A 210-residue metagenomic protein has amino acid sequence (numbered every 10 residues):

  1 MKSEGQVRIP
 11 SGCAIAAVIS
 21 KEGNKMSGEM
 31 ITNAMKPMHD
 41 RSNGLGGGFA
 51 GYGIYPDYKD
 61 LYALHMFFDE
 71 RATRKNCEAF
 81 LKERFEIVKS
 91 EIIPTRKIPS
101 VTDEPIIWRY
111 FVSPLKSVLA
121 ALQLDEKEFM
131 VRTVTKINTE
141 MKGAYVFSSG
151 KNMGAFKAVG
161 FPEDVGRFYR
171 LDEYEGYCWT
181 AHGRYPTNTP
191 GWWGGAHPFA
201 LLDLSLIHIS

Functional and structural regions predicted by a protein language model:
M1-L61, A120-A155: Extreme N-terminus nucleophile/cap motif
Q6-I9, S148, Y169-Y174, P198-L201: Solvent-exposed alpha-helices and their adjacent loops that cap or buttress functional pockets in soluble metabolic
C13, G47-G48, Y177-W179, L204-S205: Structural motif
S20-G23, P56, D69-T73, Y185-T187 (+1 more regions): Short, glycine-/Ser/Thr-/acidic-enriched flexible segments
I54-Y177, A181: Extended, highly charged
C178-G191: Charged, flexible boundary elements
N188-D203: A short acidic-Thr-Gly-centered motif at the start of a beta-strand
I207-I209: Conserved small/polar residues in nucleotide/adenosyl-binding loops
